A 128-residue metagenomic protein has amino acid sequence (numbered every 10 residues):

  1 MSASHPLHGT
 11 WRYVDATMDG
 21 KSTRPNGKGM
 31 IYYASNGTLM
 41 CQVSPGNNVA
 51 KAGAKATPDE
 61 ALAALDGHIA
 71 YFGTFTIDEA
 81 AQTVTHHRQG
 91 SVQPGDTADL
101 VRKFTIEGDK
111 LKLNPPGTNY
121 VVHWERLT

Functional and structural regions predicted by a protein language model:
M1-T128: Lipid interaction determinants
